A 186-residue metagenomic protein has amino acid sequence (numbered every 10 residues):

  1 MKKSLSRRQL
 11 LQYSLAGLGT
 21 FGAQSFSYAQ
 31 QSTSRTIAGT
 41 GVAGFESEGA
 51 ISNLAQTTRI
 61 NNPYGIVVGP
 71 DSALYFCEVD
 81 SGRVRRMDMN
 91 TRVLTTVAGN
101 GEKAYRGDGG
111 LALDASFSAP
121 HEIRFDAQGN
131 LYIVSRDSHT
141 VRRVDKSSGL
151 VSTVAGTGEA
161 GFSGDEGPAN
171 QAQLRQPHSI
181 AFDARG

Functional and structural regions predicted by a protein language model:
M1-G17: N-terminal secretory signal peptides and thylakoid transit peptides that target proteins across membranes
S27-A29: Boundary at the C-terminal end of the N-terminal hydrophobic targeting segment
Q31-N62, Y75, T91-A119, S148-Q176: Gly/Pro-rich loop segments of beta-rich domains
V68-D71, F125-Q128, F182-R185: Residue-level detector of Asp-centered blade-edge/turn motifs that repeat once per structural unit in beta-propeller
A73-Y75, N130-Y132: Conserved beta-propeller blade signature
V79, R136: Short loop/turn segments immediately following the C-termini of beta-strands
G82-R86, V93, H139-R143, L150: A short loop-to-beta-strand structural motif that recurs across blades of beta-propeller domains
